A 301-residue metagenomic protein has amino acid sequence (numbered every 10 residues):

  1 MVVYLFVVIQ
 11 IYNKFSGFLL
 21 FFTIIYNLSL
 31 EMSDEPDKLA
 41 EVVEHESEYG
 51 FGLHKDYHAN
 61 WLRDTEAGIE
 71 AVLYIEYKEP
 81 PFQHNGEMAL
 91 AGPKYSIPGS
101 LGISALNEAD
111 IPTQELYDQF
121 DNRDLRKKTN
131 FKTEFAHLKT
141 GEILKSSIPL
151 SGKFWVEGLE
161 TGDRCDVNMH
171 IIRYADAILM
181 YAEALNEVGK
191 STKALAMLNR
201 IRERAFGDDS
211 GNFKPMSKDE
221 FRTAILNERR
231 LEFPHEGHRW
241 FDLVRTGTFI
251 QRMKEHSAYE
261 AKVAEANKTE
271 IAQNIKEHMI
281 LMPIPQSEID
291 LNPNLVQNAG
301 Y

Functional and structural regions predicted by a protein language model:
M1, F6, Q10, S16-G86 (+1 more regions): Acidic/polar-rich alpha-helix caps and helix-coil junctions
E76, E87-S96: Extended polysaccharide-engagement surfaces of secreted carbohydrate-active enzymes
G92-Y117, D121: Short, cationic low-complexity segments
